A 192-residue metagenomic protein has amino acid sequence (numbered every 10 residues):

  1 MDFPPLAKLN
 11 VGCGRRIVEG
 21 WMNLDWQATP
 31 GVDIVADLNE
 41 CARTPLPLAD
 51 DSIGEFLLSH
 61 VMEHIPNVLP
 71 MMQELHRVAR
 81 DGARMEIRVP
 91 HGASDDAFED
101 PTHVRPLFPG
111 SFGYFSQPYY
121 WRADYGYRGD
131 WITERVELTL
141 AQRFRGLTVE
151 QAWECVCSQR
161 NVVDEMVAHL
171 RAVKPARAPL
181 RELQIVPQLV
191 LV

Functional and structural regions predicted by a protein language model:
M1-D2, S158: Short boundary motifs at domain starts and secondary-structure transition points
F3-A93: Conserved SAM-binding loop
L69-P70, E74, R80, R84-V192: S-adenosyl-L-methionine-dependent methyltransferase catalytic module, highlighting the catalytic core
